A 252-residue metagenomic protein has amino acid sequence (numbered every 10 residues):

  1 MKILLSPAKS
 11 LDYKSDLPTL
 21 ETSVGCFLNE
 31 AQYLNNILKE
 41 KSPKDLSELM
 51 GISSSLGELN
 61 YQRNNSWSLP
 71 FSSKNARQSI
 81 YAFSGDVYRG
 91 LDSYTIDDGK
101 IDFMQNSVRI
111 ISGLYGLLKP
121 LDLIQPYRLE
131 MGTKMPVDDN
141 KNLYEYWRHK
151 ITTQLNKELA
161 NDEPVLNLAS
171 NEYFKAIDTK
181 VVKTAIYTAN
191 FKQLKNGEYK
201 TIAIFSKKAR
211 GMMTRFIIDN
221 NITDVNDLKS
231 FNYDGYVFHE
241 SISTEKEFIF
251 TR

Functional and structural regions predicted by a protein language model:
L4-T95: Active-site helix-to-loop segments that bind/position phosphate- or nucleotide-bearing substrates and donors across
S93-T244: Internal, well-folded beta-alpha domain core
S243-R252: Extended, charged low-complexity segments that frequently continue into or abut oligomerization scaffolds
